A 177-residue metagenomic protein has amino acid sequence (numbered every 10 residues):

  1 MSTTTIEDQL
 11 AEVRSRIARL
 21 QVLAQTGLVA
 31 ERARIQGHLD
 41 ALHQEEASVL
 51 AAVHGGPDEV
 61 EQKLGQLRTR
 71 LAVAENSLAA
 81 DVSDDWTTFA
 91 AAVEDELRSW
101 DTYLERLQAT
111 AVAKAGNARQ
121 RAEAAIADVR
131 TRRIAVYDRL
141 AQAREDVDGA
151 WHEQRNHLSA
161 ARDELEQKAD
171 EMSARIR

Functional and structural regions predicted by a protein language model:
S2, I6-I176: Amphipathic alpha-helical membrane/lipid-surface binding segments
